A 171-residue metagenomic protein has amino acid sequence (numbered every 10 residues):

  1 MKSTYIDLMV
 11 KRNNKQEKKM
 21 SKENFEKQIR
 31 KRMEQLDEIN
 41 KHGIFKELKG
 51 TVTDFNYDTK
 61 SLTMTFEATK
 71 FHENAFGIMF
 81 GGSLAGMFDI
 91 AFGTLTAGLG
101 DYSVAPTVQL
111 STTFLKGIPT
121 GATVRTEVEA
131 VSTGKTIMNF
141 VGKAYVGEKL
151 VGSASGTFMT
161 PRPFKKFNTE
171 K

Functional and structural regions predicted by a protein language model:
K2-K171: Terminal targeting signals and extreme-terminal segments of soluble enzymes
